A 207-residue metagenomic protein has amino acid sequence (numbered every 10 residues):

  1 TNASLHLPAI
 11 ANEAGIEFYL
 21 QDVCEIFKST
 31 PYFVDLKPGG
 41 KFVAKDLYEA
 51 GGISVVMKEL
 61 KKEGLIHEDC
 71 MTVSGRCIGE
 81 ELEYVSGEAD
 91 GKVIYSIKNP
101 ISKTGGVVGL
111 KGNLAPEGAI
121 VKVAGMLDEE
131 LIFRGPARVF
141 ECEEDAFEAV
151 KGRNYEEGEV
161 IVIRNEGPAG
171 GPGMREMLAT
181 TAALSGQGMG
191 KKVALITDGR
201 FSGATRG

Functional and structural regions predicted by a protein language model:
A3-K191, L195-G207: Catalytic or ion-coupling anion/metal-binding cores of large enzyme and transporter domains
